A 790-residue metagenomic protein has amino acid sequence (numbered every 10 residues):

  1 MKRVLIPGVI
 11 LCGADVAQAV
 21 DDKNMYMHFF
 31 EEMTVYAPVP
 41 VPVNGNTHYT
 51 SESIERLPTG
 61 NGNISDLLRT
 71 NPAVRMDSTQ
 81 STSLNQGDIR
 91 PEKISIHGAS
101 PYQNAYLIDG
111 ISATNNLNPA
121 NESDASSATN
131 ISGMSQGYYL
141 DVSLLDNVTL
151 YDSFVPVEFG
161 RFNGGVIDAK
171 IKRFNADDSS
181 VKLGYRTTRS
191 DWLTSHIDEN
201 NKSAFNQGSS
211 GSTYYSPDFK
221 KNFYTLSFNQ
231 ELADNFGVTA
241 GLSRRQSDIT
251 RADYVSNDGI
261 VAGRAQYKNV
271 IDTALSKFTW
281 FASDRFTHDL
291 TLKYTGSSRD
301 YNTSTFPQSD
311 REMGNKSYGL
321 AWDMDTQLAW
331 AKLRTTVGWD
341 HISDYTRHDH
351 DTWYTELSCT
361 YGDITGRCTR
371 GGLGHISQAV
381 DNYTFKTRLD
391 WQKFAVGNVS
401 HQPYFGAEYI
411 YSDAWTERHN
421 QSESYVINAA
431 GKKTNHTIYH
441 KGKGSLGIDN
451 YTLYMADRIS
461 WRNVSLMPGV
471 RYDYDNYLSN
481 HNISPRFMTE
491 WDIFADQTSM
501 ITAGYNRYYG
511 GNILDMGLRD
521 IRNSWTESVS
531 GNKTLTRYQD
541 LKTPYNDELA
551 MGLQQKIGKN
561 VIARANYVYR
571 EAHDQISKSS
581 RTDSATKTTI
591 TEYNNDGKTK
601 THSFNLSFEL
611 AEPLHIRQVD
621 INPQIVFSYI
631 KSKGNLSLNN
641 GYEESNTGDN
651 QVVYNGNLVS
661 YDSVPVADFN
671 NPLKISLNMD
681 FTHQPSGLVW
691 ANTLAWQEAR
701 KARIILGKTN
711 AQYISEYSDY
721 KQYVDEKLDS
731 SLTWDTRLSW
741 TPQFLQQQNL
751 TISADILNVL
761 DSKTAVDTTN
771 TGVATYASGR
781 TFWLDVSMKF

Functional and structural regions predicted by a protein language model:
M1-G60, S65-P72, I131-M134, L226-Q230 (+3 more regions): N-terminal Sec signal peptide and the immediately downstream disordered periplasmic leader that contains the TonB box
D22, V39-P156, V166, K170-K172 (+2 more regions): Periplasmic N-terminal accessory/gating domains of Gram-negative outer-membrane beta-barrel systems
N116, K578, G687, A695-I714 (+2 more regions): C-terminal beta-signal and adjacent terminal beta-strands/loops of Gram-negative outer-membrane beta-barrel proteins
S123, S298, N476, F494-P544 (+3 more regions): Surface-exposed extracellular loop regions of Gram-negative outer-membrane beta-barrel proteins, predominantly
S179-S180, T213-S298, N315-K332, G397 (+1 more regions): Transmembrane beta-barrel wall of Gram-negative outer-membrane proteins
V181-R189, A240-R244, L290-G296, T335-H341 (+9 more regions): Transmembrane beta-barrel strands of outer-membrane/channel proteins
L275-S298, R311-L478, S603-P613, R617-S628: Face-selective signature of the C-terminal outer-membrane beta-barrel domain
S460-S465, Y567-I576, D583-K708: Gram-negative outer-membrane beta-barrel transporters
